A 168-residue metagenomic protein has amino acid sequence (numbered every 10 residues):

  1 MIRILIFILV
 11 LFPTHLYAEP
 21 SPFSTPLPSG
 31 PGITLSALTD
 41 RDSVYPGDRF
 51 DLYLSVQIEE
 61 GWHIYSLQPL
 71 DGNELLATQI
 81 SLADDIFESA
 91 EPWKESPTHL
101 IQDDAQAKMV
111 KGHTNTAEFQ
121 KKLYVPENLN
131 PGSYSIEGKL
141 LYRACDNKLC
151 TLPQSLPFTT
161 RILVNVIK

Functional and structural regions predicted by a protein language model:
I4-P13: Sec-dependent N-terminal signal peptides
A18-K168: Extracellular/lumen-exposed scaffold segments
